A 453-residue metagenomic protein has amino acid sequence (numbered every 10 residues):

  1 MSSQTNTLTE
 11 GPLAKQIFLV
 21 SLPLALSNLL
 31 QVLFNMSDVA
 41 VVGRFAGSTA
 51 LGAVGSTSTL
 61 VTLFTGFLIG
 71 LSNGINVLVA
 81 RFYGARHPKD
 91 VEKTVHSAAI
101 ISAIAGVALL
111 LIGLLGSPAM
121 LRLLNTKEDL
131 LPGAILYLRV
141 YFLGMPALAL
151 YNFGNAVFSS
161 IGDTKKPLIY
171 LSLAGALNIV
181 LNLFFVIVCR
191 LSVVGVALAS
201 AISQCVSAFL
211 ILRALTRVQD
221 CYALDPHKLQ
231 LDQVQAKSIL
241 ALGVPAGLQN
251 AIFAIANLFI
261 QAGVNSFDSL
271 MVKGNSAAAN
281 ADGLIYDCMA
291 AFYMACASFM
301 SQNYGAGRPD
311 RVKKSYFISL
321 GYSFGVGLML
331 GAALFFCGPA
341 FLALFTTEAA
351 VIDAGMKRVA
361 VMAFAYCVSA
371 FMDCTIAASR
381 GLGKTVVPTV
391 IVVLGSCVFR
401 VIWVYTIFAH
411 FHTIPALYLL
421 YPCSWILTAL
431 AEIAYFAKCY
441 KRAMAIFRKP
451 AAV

Functional and structural regions predicted by a protein language model:
M1-S21, V79-P146, V188-V244, M300-A365 (+1 more regions): Short alpha-helical transmembrane segments in multi-pass integral membrane proteins
L8-F45, T59-G74, L78, A103-L110 (+5 more regions): N-terminal transmembrane alpha-helices
L19-D38, V140, Y151, A174 (+5 more regions): Transmembrane helical elements of multi-pass membrane transporters/channels
L33-G52, L121-E128, F184-L191, A251-L284 (+3 more regions): Helix-terminus/linker motif at the lipid-water interface of multi-pass membrane proteins
V42-T62, D129-G133, V193-V194, L198 (+5 more regions): Interfacial/gating helices of multi-pass transporter permease domains
L51-L111, L148-P167, Q261, G274-G338 (+1 more regions): Small-residue-rich hydrophobic transmembrane alpha-helices
L63-G66, N178-N182, A208-L212, L284-D287 (+3 more regions): Hydrophobic transmembrane alpha-helices of multi-pass small-molecule transporters
S72, Y141-S159, P167-N178, V196-I211 (+4 more regions): Short runs within selected transmembrane alpha-helices of multi-pass transporters and secretion channels
